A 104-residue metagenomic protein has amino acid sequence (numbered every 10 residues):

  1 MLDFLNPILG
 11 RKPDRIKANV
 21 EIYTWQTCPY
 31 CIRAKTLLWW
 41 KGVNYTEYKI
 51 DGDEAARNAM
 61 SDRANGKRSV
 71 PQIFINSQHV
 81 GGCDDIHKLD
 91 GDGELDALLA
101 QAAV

Functional and structural regions predicted by a protein language model:
M1-R11: Short N-terminal or domain-adjacent regulatory/targeting segments
L2, R33, W40-K41, E47-E54 (+1 more regions): Positively charged, proline/Ser/Thr-rich regional signature most characteristic of the Rhodanese/CDC25-like
L9-T46: Local sequence-structure signature of Cys/Sec-based thiol-disulfide redox active-site neighborhoods
K12-D14, P71, H87: Short secondary-structure boundary/capping segments
P29, A55, G81: Short alpha-helical
I50-R68, E94-Q101: Thioredoxin-like thiol-disulfide oxidoreductase module
N65-F74, D84: Structural micro-motif
I75-A103: Non-catalytic, surface beta->alpha helical segment in thiol-disulfide oxidoreductase systems
